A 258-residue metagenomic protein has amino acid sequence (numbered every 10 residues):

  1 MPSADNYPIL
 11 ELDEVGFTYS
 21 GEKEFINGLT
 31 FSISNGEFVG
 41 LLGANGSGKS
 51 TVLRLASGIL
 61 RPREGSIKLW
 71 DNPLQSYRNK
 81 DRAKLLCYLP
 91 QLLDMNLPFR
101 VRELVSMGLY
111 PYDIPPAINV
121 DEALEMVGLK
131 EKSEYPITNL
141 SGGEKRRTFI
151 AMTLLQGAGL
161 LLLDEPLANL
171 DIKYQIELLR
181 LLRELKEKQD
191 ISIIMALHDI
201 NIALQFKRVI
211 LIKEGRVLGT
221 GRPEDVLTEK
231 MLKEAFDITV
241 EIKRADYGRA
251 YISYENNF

Functional and structural regions predicted by a protein language model:
P2-L12, G16-G28, S76-R78: A short, flexible loop at the N-terminus of ABC-type nucleotide-binding domains that lies
L42-A44: The feature captures the beta-strand-to-loop junction immediately N-terminal to the Walker
S57: Helix-to-loop junction immediately C-terminal to a conserved catalytic motif
G65-P73, D81-R82: Conserved ABC transporter NBD signature motif
A117-K132, Q156-G157: Conserved ABC ATPase "signature" region
P136-L140, E144: Conserved ABC ATPase signature
L161-E165: Catalytic Walker B motif of ABC-type/P-loop ATPase nucleotide-binding domains
F236-F258: ABC ATPase nucleotide-binding domains
